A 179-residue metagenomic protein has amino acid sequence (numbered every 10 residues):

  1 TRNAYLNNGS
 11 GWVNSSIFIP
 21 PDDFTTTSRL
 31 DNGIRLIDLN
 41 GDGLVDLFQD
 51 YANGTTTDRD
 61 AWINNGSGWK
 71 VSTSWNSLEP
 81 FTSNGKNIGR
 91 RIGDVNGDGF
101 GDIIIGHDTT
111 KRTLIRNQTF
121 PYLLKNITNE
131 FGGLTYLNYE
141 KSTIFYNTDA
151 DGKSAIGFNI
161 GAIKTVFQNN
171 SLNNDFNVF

Functional and structural regions predicted by a protein language model:
T1-F179: Intrinsically disordered, compositionally biased low-complexity regions
